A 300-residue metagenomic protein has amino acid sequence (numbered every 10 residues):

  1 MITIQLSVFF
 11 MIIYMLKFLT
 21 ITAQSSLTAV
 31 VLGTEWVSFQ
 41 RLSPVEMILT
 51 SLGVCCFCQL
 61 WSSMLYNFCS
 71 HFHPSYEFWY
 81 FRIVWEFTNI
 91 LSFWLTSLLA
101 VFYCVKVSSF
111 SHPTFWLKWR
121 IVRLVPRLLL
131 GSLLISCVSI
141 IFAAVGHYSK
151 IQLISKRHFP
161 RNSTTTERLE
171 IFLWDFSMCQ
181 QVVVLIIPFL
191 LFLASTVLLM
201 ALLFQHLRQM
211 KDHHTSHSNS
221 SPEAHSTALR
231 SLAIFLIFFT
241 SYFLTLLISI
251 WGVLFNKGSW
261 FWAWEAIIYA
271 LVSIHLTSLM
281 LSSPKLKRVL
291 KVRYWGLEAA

Functional and structural regions predicted by a protein language model:
F9, I13-H73, L95-S108, R230 (+1 more regions): Structural signature of the GPCR N-terminal helical module
K17, S139-V145, T166-S195: Extracellular-loop-to-transmembrane junctions of the mid-late helices
M47, S51-V54, F204-F243: Intracellular effector-coupling site of seven-transmembrane GPCRs, centered on the ICL3-to-TM6 transition
L91, L95, I121-L153: Fourth transmembrane helix
L91-R127: Class A GPCR helix-loop hinge within the 7TM core
W94-L95, I234, F238-T240, L244 (+2 more regions): Seventh transmembrane helix
S97-L98, V182-D212: Class A (rhodopsin-like) GPCR signature focused on the TM5-ICL3 interface and adjacent 7TM helical core
S111-R120, I154-T166, Q205-A224: Juxtamembrane inter-helical linkers in multi-pass membrane proteins
